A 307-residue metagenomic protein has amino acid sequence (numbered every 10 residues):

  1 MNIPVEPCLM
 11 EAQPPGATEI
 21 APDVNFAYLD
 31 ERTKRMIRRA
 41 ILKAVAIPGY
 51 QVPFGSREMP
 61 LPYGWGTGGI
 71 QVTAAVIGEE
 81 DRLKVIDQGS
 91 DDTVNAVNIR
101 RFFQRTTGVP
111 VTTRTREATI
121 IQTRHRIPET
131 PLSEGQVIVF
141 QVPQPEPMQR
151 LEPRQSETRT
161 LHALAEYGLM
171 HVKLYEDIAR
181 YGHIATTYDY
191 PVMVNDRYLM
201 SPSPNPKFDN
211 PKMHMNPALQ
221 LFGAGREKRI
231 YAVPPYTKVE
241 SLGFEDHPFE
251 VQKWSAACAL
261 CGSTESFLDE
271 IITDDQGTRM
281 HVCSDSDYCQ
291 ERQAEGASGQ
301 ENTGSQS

Functional and structural regions predicted by a protein language model:
N2-L199: General detector of N-terminal leader/presequence modules that precede the first folded domain
A179-N216, F244-H247, Q300-S307: Short, intrinsically disordered terminal segments enriched in charged and Pro/Gly residues
D209-E240: Polybasic, low-complexity association/targeting segments
P234-P248, S266-L268: Short Cys/His-rich Zn2+-coordinating modules
C258-G262, C283: Short cysteine-rich clusters marking metal-coordination/redox-active sites
E265-I271, E291-A294: Short Cys/His-rich "knuckle" micro-motifs
E270-M280: Short linker/helix segments within small regulatory modules
S284-E301: Short metal-binding segments enriched for Cys and/or His
